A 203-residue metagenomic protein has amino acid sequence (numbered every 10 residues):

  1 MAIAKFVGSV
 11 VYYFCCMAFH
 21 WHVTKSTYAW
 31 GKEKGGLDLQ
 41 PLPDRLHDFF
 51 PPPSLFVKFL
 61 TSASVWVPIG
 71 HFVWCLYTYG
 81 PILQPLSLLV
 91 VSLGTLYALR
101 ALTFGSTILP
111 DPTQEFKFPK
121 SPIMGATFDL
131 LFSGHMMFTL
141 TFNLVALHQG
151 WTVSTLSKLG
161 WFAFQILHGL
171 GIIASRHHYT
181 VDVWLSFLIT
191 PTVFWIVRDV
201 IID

Functional and structural regions predicted by a protein language model:
M1-K5, S54, G80, Q84-P85 (+4 more regions): Membrane-helix interfacial "entry" motifs
M1-W74: N-terminal transmembrane-helix/juxtamembrane module of multi-pass inner/ER membrane proteins
M1-Y12, I189, F194-D203: Non-catalytic, membrane-anchoring transmembrane segments at the edges
V7-V11, V90, K158-F162, T180 (+1 more regions): Hydrophobic alpha-helical transmembrane segments
V11, C15, F19, V91-T95 (+4 more regions): Hydrophobic faces of alpha-helical transmembrane segments in multi-pass integral membrane proteins
F14, L60-G70, V90, S133-M137 (+2 more regions): Membrane-embedded alpha-helical segments of multi-pass membrane proteins, especially the transmembrane helices
V23-D48, L76-G169, V197-D203: Membrane-interface loops
L130, L167-W195: Interfacial helix-loop-helix junctions of multi-pass membrane proteins
